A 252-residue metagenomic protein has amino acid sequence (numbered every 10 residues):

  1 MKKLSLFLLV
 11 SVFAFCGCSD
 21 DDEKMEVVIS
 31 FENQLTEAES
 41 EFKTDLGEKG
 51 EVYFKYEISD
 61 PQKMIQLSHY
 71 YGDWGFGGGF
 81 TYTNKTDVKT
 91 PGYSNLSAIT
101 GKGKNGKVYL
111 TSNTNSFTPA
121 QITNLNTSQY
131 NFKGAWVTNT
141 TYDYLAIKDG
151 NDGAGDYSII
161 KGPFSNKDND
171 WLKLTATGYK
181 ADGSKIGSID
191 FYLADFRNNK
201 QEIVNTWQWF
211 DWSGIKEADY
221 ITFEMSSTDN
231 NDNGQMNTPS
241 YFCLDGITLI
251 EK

Functional and structural regions predicted by a protein language model:
S5-L8, V12-A38, G246, E251-K252: Bacterial Sec-dependent N-terminal signal peptides
K24-T123, T127: N-terminal targeting leaders for non-cytosolic proteins
F31, F132-N139, D219-S227: Extracellular beta-strand-rich recognition modules
A38-S40, T140-A146, D229-D232: Short catalytic/ligand-binding loop motif for oxyanion handling, primarily in non-cytosolic enzymes, centered on
T114, Q129, K133-D149: Secretory/extracellular carbohydrate-interaction modules and structurally similar beta-sandwich "look-alikes"
T127-G134, G153, E217-A218: Extended extracellular/luminal ectodomain segments enriched in beta-structured repeat modules
A146-L174: Short coil-to-beta strand junction motifs in C2/discoidin
D168-K252: Terminal, low-complexity interaction segments
